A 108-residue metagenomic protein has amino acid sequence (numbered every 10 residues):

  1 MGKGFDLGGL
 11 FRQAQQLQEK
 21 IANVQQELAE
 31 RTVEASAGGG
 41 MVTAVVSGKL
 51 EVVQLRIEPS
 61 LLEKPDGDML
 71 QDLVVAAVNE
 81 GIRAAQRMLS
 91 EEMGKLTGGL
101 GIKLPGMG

Functional and structural regions predicted by a protein language model:
M1-E34, A84-G108: Long amphipathic alpha-helical segments used for membrane anchoring, targeting, substrate engagement, or oligomerization
A14, L50, V74: Residue-level signature of catalytic and energy-coupling elements of molecular machines, predominantly ATP/GTP-dependent
E30, S36-L55, M107: N-terminal intrinsically disordered, cationic/polar leader segments that include organellar targeting peptides
G39, L55-G67: A short interface-forming secondary-structure element
L73, A77-M88: Stable alpha-helical structural segments in soluble proteins, enriched in small hydrophobic residues
